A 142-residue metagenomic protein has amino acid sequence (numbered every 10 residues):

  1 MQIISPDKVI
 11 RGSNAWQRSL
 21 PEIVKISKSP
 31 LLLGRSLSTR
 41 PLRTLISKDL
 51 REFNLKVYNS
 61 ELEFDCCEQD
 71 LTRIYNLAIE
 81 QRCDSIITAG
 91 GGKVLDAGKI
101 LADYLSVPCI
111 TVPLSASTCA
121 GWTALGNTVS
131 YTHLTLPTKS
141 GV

Functional and structural regions predicted by a protein language model:
M1-S85: ATP/NTP phosphate-donor binding region
W16, R40-L42, K93-K99, C119-G121: Short glycine/serine/threonine-rich phosphate/pyrophosphate-binding segments that cradle anionic phosphate groups
I74, G98, T132: Aromatic/hydrophobic pocket-lining residues that form π-stacking "cages" and hydrophobic walls in ligand
A78-L101, L105-L114: A short, small-residue-rich loop immediately preceding and capping a beta-strand
S117-A120, L134: Short alpha-helices
A120-V129: Active-site-proximal loop->helix
T132-T138: Conserved small/polar residues in nucleotide/adenosyl-binding loops
